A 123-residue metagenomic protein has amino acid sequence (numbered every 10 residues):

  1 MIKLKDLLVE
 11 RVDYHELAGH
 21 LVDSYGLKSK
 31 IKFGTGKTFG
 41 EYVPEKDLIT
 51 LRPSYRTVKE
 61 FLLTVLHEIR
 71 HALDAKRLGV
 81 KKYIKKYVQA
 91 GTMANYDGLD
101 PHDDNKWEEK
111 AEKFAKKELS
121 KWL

Functional and structural regions predicted by a protein language model:
K3-R11: Proteolytic processing junctions in secreted/extracellular precursors, especially proprotein convertase/trypsin-like
E10, E60, E68, E108 (+1 more regions): Acidic-residue sensor for enzyme active/binding pockets
E10-K28: Zn2+-dependent metallopeptidase catalytic core
D23-S24, K30-K59: Catalytic zinc-binding patch centered on the HExxH motif and its immediate surroundings that defines zinc-dependent
K59-L63, A75-E109: Post-HEXXH active-site segment of zinc metalloproteases
L66-D74: Short active-site segment of divalent metal-dependent hydrolases/proteases that encodes the spacing between
A115-L123: Short helix/loop segments within enzyme catalytic domains that coordinate or immediately flank catalytic cofactors
